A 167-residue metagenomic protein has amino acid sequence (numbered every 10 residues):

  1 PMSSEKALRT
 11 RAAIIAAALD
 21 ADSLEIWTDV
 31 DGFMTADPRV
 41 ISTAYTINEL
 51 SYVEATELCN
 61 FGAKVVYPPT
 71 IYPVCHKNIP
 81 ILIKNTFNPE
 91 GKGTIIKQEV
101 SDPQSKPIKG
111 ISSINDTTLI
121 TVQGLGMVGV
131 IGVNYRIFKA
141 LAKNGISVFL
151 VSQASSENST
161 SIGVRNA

Functional and structural regions predicted by a protein language model:
P1-A167: C-terminal catalytic "cap/lid" subdomain
